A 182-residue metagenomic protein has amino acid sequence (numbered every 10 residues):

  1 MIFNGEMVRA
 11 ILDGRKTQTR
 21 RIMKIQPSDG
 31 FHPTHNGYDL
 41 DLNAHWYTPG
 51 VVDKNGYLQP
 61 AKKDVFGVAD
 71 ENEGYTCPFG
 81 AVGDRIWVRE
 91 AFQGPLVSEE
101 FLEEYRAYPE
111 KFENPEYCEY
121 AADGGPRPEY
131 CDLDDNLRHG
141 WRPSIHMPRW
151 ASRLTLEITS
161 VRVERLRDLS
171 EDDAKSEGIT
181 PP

Functional and structural regions predicted by a protein language model:
M1-P182: Secondary-structure transition motif
